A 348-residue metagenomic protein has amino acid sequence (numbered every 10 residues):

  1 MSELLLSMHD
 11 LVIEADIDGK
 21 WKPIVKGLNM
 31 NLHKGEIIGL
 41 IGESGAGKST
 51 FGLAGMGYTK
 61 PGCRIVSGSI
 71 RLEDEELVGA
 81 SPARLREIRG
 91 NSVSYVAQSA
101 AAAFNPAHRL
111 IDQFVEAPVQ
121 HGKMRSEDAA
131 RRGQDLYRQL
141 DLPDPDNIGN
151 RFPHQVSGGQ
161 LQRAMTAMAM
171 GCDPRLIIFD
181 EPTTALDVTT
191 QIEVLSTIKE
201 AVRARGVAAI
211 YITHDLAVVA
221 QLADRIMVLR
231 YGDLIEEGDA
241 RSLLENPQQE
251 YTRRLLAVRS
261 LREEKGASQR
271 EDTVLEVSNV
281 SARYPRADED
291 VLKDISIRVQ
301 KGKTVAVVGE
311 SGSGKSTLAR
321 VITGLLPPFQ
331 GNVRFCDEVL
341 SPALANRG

Functional and structural regions predicted by a protein language model:
K22, R64, L77-S94, D112 (+3 more regions): ABC ATPase NBD coupling module
I41-E43, V308-E310: The feature captures the beta-strand-to-loop junction immediately N-terminal to the Walker
M56, K60, T323: Helix-to-loop junction immediately C-terminal to a conserved catalytic motif
R64-E76, G331-P342: Conserved ABC transporter NBD signature motif
G171-R175: A short, proline-enriched helix->beta-strand linker immediately N-terminal to the Walker B motif in ABC-type P-loop
V219-Q221: A short, surface-exposed alpha-helical micro-motif characterized by mixed small hydrophobic and charged/polar residues
L234-G238, N246: ABC ATPase "signature
